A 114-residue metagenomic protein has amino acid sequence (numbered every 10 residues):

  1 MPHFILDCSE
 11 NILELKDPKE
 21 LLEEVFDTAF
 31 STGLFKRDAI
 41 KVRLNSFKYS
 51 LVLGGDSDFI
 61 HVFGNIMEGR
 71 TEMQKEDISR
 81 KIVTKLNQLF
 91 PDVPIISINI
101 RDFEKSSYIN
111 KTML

Functional and structural regions predicted by a protein language model:
P2-L114: A domain-level signal for the structural core that forms small-molecule/cofactor-binding pockets and catalytic centers
